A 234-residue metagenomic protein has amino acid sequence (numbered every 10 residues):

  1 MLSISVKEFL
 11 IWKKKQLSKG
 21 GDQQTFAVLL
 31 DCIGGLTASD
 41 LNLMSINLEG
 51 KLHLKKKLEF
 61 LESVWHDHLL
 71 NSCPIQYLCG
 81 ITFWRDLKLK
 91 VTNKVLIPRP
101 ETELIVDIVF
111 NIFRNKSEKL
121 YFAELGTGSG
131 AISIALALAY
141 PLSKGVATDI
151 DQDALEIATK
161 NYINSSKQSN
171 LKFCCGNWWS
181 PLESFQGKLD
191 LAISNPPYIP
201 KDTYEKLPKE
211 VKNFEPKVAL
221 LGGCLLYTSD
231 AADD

Functional and structural regions predicted by a protein language model:
L2-C79: N-terminal auxiliary segments of SAM/dcSAM-dependent transferases
E62-Y140, G145-K160: SAM-dependent Rossmann-like transferase core, predominantly class I methyltransferases with a strong bias toward
K167-W178: Conserved SAM-binding strand-loop segment of SAM-dependent methyltransferases
W178-Q186: Short conserved loop adjoining the S-adenosyl-L-methionine
L189-S194: Short SAM/SAH-binding signature in class I
Y198-L226: Mobile active-site "lid"/loop adjacent to the S-adenosyl-L-methionine
Y227-D234: Conserved small/polar residues in nucleotide/adenosyl-binding loops
